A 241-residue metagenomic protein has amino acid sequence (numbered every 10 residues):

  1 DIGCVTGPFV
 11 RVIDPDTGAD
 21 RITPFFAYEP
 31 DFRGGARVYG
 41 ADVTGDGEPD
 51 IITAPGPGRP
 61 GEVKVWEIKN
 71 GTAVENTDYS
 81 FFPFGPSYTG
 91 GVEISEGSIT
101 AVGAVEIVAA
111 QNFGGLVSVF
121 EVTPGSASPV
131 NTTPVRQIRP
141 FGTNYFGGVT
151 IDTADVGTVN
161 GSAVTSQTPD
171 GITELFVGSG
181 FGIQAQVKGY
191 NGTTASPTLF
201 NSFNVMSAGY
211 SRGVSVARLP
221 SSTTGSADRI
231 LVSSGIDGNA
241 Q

Functional and structural regions predicted by a protein language model:
D1, A36-T44, P49-T53, V92-A101 (+5 more regions): Beta-propeller blade termini
D1, I22-E29, G45-E48, L199 (+2 more regions): Secreted/extracellular ectodomain signature
D1, I52, I107-A109, P134-Q137 (+5 more regions): Extended, compositionally biased low-complexity polar/Lys-Gly-rich tracts and adjacent boundary/linker regions are
G3, V10, A27, P83 (+12 more regions): Low-complexity, intrinsically disordered tandem-repeat tracts enriched in small residues
G3-G7, G56-P60, F113-L116, G180-Q184 (+1 more regions): Short glycine/acidic-enriched loop and turn motifs that connect beta-strands
P8, F25-Y39, S80-E96, I138-A154 (+1 more regions): Repeat-based blade/solenoid architectures
F9-A27, E62-F82, V117-R139, Q186-S202: Beta-propeller blade repeat segments, especially FG-GAP/WD-type strand-to-loop junctions in 6- to 7-bladed propeller
G18, D46, R59, G71 (+7 more regions): Surface-exposed, flexible loop/turn segments at secondary-structure boundaries
